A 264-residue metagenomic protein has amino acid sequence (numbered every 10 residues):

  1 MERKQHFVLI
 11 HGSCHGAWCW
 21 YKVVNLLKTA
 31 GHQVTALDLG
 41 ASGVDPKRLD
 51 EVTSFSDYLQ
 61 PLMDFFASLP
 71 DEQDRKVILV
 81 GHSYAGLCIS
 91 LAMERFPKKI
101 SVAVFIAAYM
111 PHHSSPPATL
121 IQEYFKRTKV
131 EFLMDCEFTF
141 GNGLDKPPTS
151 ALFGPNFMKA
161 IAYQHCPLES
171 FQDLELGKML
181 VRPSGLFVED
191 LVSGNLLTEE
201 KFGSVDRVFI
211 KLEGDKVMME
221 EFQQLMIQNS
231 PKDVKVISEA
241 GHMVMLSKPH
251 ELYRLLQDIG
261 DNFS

Functional and structural regions predicted by a protein language model:
G12-G16, S83-Y84: Active-site glycine-rich loops that stabilize anionic/oxyanionic intermediates across multiple enzyme folds
C14-K22, V34: Serine-hydrolase catalytic-loop signature spanning alpha/beta hydrolases and amidase-signature enzymes
V23, D38-G43, Y109, A240: Short beta-to-alpha linker loops that shape the active-site pocket of alpha/beta-hydrolase fold enzymes
Q33-T35, L39-I78, L91-K98, P116-F125: Active-site loop/oxyanion-hole signature of alpha/beta-hydrolase fold enzymes
L79-V80, A103, F209: Conserved alpha/beta-hydrolase fold motif
V80-A85, I89: Gly/Ala-rich beta-loop-alpha elbow adjacent to hydrolase catalytic centers
E94-S150, V188-V192: Flexible "cap/lid" loop of the alpha/beta hydrolase fold
S170-L174, M179-M245, R254, F263: Conserved serine/cysteine hydrolase catalytic core
